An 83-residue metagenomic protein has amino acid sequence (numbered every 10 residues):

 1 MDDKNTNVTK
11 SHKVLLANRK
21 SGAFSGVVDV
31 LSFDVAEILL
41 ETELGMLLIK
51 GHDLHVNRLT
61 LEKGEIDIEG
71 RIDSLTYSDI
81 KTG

Functional and structural regions predicted by a protein language model:
D2-G83: N-terminal intrinsically disordered, cationic/polar leader segments that include organellar targeting peptides
